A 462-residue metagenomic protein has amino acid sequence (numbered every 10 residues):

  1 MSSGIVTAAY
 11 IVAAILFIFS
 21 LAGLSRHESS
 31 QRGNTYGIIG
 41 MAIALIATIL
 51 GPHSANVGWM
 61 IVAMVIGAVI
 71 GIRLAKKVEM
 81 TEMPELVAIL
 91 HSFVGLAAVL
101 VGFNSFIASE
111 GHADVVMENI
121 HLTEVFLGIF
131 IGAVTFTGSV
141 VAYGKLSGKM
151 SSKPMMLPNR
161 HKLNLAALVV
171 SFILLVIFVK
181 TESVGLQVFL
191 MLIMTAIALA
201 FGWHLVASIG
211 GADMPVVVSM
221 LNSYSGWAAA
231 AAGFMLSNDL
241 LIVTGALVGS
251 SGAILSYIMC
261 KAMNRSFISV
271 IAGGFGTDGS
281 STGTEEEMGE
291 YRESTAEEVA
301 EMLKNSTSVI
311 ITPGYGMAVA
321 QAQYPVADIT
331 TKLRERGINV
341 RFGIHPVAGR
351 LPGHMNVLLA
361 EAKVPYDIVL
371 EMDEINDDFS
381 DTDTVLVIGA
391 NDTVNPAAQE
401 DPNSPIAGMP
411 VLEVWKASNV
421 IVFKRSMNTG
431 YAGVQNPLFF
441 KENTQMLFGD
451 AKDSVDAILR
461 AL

Functional and structural regions predicted by a protein language model:
M1-A14, G51-V69, H121-F136, V184-I197: Structural signature of hydrophobic alpha-helical transmembrane segments
L16-S29, A68-V87, S139-P154, A200-M214 (+1 more regions): C-terminal ends of transmembrane helices
Q31-G40, M60-A63, E82-V94, P154-L165 (+1 more regions): Cytoplasmic-side transmembrane-helix entry/capping segments in multi-pass membrane proteins
T48-I61, R73-M83, V99-V116, V179-S183: Transmembrane alpha-helix boundary signature
N104-V116, K180-G185, V216, S223-T244: Transmembrane helix-loop junctions at the membrane interface of multipass transporters and ion channels
G210, Y224-I268: Mobile "lid/hinge" segments at catalytic clefts and subdomain interfaces of large enzymes
L247-S306: Membrane-interfacial segments at transmembrane helix termini in multi-pass membrane proteins
E287-L462: Structured cytosolic domains appended to multi-pass membrane proteins
